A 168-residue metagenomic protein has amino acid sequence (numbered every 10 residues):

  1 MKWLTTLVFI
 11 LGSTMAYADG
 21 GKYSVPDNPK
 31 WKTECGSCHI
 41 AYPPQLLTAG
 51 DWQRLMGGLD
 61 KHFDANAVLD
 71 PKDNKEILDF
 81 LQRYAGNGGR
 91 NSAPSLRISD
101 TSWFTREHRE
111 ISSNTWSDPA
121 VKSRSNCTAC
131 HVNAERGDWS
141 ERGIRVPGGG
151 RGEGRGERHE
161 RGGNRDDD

Functional and structural regions predicted by a protein language model:
M1-L4: Positively charged n-region of N-terminal signal peptides that target proteins for export
S13-T14: N-terminal signal peptide c-region/cleavage motif recognized by signal peptidases
A18-D79, R83-D168: Sequence context surrounding c-type heme c attachment/ligation sites in exported
